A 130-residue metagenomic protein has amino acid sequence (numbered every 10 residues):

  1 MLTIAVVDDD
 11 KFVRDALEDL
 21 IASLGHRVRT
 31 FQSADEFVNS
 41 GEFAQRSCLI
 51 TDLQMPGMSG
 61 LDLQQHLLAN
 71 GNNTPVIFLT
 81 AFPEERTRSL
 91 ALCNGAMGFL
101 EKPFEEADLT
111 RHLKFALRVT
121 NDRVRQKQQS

Functional and structural regions predicted by a protein language model:
K11-R29: Two-component/phosphorelay signaling modules centered on CheY-like receiver
Q32-S33, S59-D62: Acidic catalytic/metal-coordinating carboxylates
A44-I50: Active-site beta3 strand of CheY-like receiver
D52, T80: Active-site residues of response regulator receiver
M55: Receiver (REC) domain active-site loop signature in two-component systems and cognate sites in sensor histidine kinases
D62, P83-G98: Alpha4 helix (beta4-alpha4-beta5 surface) of REC/receiver domains from two-component response regulators
R86, F104-K114: C-terminal output helix
K114-S130: The C-terminal output helix
